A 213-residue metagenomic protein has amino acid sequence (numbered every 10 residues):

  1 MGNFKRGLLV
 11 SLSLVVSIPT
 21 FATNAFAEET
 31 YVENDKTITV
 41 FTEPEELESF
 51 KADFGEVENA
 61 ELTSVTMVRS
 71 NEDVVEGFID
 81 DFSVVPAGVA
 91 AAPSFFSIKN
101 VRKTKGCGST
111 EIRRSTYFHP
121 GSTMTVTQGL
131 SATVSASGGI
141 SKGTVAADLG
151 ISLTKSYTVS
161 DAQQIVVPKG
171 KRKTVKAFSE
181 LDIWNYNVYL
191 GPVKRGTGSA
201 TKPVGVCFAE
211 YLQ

Functional and structural regions predicted by a protein language model:
M1-E111: N-terminal prepro-regions of secreted/extracellular proteins
S11, N59, D81, A92 (+6 more regions): Intrinsically disordered, low-complexity, compositionally biased regions/tails
D35, K142-T144, P192: Residue-level detection of beta-strand-connecting loop/turn positions
E45-E46, E58, T144, Y157 (+2 more regions): Residues that cap or initiate secondary-structure elements
I98-V101, S131, A200: Residue-level signal for mature regions of secreted extracellular proteins and peptides
I112-P120: Short, charge/polar-rich alpha-helical segments
P120-K171: Membrane-insertion modules used to breach or fuse lipid bilayers
T154-Q213: Membrane pore-forming effector domains from diverse proteins
